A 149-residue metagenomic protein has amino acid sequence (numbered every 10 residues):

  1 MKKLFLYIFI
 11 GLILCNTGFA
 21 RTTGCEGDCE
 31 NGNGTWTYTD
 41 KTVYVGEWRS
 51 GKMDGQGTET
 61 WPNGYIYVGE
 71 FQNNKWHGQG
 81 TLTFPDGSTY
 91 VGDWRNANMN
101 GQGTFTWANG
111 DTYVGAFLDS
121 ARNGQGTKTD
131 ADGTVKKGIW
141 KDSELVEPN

Functional and structural regions predicted by a protein language model:
K3, N16-N149: Glycine/tyrosine- and acidic-biased, solvent-exposed loop/turn segments at the edges of beta-strands
Y7-N16: Bacterial N-terminal signal peptides
